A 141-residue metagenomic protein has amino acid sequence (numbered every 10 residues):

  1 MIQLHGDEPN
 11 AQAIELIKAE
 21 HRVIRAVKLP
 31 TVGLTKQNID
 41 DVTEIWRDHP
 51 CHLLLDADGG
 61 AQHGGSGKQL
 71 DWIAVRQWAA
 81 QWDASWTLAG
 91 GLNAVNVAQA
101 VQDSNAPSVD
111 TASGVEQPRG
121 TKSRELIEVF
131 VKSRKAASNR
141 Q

Functional and structural regions predicted by a protein language model:
M1-L88: Conserved anion-binding
H5, L88-L92, A112-V115: Glycine-rich beta-strand-to-loop/alpha-helix junction loops that act as flexible
N10, V32, V95, Q117-P118: Flexible, glycine-rich phosphate/dinucleotide-binding loops and adjacent beta-alpha linkers at cofactor/substrate
A13, T43, V97-A98, I127: Generic hydrophobic/aromatic pocket-lining and core-packing "Φ" positions
L16, Q102, A112-Q141: C-terminal helical cap(s) of enzyme catalytic domains, especially alpha/beta-barrels
P50, N105-A106: A structural motif
G59-A61, L92-V95, E116: Short Gly/Pro-enriched loop/turn and capping motifs at secondary-structure junctions
W86-Q102: A C-terminal functional module that forms or caps the active site or interfaces directly with catalytic machinery
